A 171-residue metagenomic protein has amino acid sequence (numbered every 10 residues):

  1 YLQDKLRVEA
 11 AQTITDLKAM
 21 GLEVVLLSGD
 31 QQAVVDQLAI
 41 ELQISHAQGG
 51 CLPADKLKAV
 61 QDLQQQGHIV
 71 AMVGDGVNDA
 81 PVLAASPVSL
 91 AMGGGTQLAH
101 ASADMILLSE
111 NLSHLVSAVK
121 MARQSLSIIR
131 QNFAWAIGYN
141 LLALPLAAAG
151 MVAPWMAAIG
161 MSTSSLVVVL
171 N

Functional and structural regions predicted by a protein language model:
Y1-Q131: Conserved ATP-binding TGD loop and adjacent catalytic N/P-domain core of P-type ATPases
G93, Q124-L126, I137, P154-W155 (+1 more regions): A short hydrophobic/aromatic micro-motif that marks alpha-helical segments and, especially, helix-coil
K120-R123, Y139, M161: A generic structural signal for well-ordered alpha-helical surface patches
Q131-L144: Hydrophobic alpha-helical transmembrane segments in multi-pass membrane proteins
L141-A148, V169: Alpha-helical transmembrane segments of multipass membrane proteins
A149-T163: Membrane-water interface of transmembrane alpha-helices in multipass transporters/channels
M161, S165-N171: Membrane-helix cytosolic exit motif
